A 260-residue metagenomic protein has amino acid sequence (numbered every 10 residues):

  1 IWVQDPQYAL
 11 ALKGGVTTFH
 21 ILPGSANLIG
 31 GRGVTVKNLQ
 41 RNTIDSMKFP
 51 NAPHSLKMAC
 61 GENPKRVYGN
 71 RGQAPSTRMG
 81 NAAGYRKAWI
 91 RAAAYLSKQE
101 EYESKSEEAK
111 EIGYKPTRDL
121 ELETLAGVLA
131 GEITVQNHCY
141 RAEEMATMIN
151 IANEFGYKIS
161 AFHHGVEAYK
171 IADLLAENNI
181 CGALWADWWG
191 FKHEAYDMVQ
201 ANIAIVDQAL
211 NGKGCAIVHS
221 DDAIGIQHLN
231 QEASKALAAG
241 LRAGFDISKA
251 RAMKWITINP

Functional and structural regions predicted by a protein language model:
Q7, L12-H163: Polyanionic/metal-chelating signatures
R41, H164-V166, A186-F191: Short, acidic/turn-prone active-site loops that include or flank metal/cofactor- and phosphate-binding residues
T124, E144, K170-I171, N202: Short acidic active-site motifs
T134, D173-A176, I180-P260: His/Asp/Glu-enriched, well-ordered alpha-helical/loop segment that forms or immediately abuts the divalent-metal
A142-E144, G165-K170, I258-P260: Short acidic loop-to-helix transition motifs that present clustered carboxylates
M145-N153, I171-A176, E232-A233: Distinct, well-ordered alpha-helical segments
